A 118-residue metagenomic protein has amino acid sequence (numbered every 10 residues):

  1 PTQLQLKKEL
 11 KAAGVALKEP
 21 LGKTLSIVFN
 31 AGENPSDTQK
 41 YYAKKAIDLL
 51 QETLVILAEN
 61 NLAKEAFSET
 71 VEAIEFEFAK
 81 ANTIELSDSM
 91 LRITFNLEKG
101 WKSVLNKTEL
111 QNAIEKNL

Functional and structural regions predicted by a protein language model:
P1-N34: N-terminal mature-domain "stem" immediately C-terminal to a signal peptide or N-terminal signal-anchor/transmembrane
Q3, A43, I47-L50, K107-Q111: Short amphipathic alpha-helical segments that mediate assembly, nucleic-acid/protein binding, or membrane association
Q5, E9, A13, V28 (+4 more regions): Charge-rich, solvent-exposed alpha-helical interaction surfaces
L10-L21, A58-N61, E75-F78, L118: Generic secondary-structure transition motif, activating predominantly at the C-termini of alpha-helices
N34-K99: Auxiliary, metal-adjacent structural segments of Zn-dependent hydrolase domains
I93-L118: Active-site recognition of the HExxH zinc-binding catalytic motif
